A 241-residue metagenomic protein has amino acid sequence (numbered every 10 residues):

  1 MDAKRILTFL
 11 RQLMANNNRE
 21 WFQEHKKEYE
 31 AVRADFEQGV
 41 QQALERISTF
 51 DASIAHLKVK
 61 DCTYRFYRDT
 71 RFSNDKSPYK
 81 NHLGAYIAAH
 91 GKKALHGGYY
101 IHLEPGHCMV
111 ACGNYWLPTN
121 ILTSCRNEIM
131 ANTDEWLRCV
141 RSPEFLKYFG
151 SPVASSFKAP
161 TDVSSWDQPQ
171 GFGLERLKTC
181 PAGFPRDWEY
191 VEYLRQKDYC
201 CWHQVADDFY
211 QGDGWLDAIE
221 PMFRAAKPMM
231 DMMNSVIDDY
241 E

Functional and structural regions predicted by a protein language model:
M1-L10, E192-R195: Acidic, low-complexity proline/glycine-rich segments
R5, M14-F50, P221-Y240: Contiguous, amphipathic alpha-helical segments that mediate oligomerization or scaffolding in large protein assemblies
D35-G91: Extended cationic-aromatic binding surfaces that line active-site or macromolecule-binding grooves and engage
D69-T133: Aromatic- and glycine-enriched beta-alpha-beta binding-site module
Y100, Y190-V191: Short, surface-exposed charged micro-motifs
P105-K178, G183-P185: Compact, glycine/acidic-enriched structural inserts
P105-V110, K197-H203: Glycine-rich, often proline-containing surface loops adjacent to acidic residues and nearby aromatics that form
D187-E189, H203-E241: Extended, charged low-complexity segments that frequently continue into or abut oligomerization scaffolds
